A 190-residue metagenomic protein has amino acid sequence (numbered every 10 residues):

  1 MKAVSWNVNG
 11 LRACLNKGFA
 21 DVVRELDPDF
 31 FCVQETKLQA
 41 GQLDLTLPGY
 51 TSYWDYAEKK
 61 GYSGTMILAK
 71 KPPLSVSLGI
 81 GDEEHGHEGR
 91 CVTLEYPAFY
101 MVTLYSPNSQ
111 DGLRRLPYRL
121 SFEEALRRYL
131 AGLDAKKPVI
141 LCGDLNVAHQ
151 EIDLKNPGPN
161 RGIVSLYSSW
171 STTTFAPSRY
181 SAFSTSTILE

Functional and structural regions predicted by a protein language model:
M1-L47, A57, Y62, L78: N-terminal, active-site-proximal structural segment of metallo-dependent hydrolase catalytic domains
M1-N9, A98-Q110, C142: Active-site-proximal beta-strand elements of phosphoester/diester hydrolases
N7, V23-G41, M101, L130-E151 (+1 more regions): Active-site beta-strand/loop signature of hydrolases that rely on acidic residues for catalysis
L11-L15, G86, Y118-A125, L166: Soluble or luminal CAZymes and related metallo-dependent hydrolases
K37, Q42-S109: Structured beta-strand-rich core segments of catalytic domains in phosphoester-bond hydrolases
T51, F122-E190: Metal-dependent phosphoesterases centered on the DNase I-like endonuclease/exonuclease/phosphatase
G81-D82, S106-E123, N156-I163: Surface-exposed cleft-lining segments at the edges of enzyme active sites
